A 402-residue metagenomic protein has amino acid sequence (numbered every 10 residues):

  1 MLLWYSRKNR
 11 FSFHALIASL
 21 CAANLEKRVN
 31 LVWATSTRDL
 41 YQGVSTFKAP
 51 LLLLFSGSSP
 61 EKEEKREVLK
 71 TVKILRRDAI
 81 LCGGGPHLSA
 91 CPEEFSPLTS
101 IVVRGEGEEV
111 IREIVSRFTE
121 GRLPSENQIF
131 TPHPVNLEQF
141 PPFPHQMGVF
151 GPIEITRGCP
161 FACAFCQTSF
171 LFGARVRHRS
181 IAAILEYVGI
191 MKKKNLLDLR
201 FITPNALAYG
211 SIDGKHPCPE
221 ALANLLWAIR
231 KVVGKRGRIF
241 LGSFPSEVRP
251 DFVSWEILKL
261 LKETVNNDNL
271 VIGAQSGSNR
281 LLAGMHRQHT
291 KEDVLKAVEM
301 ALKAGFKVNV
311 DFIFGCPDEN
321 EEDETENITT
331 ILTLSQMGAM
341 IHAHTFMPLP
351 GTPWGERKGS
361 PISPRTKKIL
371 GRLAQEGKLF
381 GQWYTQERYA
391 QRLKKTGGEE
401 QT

Functional and structural regions predicted by a protein language model:
L2-L3, I190-V308, F314-E319: Conserved SAM/AdoMet-binding glycine-rich loop
W4-V32: Short, charged N-terminal beta->alpha structural module
H14-A15, Q146-A183: Canonical Radical SAM [4Fe-4S] cluster-binding loop centered on the CxxxCxxC motif and its immediate flanking residues
L31-P134: Glycine-rich beta-alpha loop elements in corrinoid/cobalamin-binding modules across cobalamin-dependent enzymes
C91-L98, V253-L258, P317-T333: Catalytic cores of alpha/beta
F118-I155, F172, D198: N-terminal [4Fe-4S]-dependent radical SAM core
C159, C163, I184, I272 (+2 more regions): Conserved, mostly hydrophobic/aromatic
F161, D198-G214, N279-M285, F314-E322 (+1 more regions): Flexible glycine/acidic-rich beta-alpha junction loops that bind and position SAM and/or redox cofactors in anaerobic
